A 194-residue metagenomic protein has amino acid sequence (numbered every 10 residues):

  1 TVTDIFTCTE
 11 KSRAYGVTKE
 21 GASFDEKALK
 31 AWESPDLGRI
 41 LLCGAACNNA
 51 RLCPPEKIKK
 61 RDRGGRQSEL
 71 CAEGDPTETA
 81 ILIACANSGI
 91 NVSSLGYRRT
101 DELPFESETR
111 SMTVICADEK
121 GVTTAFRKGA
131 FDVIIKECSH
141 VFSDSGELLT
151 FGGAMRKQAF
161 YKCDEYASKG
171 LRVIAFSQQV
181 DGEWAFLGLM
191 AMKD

Functional and structural regions predicted by a protein language model:
T1-D194: Conserved cytosolic headpiece of P-type ATPases
